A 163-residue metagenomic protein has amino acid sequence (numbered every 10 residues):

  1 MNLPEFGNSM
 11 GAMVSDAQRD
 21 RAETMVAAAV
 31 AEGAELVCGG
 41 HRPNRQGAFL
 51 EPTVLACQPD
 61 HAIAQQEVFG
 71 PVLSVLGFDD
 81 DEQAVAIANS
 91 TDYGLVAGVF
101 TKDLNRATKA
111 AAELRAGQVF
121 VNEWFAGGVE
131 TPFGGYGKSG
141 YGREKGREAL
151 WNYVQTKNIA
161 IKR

Functional and structural regions predicted by a protein language model:
M1, G33-R42: Short secondary-structure junctions
M10, A31, R42, F49-R163: Conserved C-terminal structural/oligomerization subdomain of aldehyde/semialdehyde dehydrogenase
M13-E23: Short beta-strand to alpha-helix junction loop
S15-A17, C38, S139-Y141: General helical secondary-structure elements
T24-V30, A34: Helical element adjacent to the flavin cofactor pocket in flavoenzyme catalytic cores
